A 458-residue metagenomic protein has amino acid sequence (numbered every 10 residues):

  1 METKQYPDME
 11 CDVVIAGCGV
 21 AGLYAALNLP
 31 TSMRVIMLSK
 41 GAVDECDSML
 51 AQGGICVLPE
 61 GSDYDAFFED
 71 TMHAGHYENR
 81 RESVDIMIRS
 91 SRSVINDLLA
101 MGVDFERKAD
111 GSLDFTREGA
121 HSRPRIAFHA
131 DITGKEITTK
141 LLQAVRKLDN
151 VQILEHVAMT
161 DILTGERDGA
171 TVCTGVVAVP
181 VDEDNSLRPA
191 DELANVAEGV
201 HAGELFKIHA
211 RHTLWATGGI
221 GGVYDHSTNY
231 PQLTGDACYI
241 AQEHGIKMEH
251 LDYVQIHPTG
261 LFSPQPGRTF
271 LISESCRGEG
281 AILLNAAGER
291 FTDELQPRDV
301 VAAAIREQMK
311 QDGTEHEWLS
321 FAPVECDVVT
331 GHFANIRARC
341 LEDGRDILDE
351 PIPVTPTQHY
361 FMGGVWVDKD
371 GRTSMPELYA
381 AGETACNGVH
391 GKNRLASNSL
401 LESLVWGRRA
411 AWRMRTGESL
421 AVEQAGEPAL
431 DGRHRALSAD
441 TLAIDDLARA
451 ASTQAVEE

Functional and structural regions predicted by a protein language model:
M1-Q5, M9-C11, V20, N28 (+11 more regions): Glycine- and aromatic-enriched mobile tails/lids
D8-C11, P189, H201-H212, S374-E377: Core beta-strand elements of the Rossmann-like FAD/NAD(P) dinucleotide-binding domain in flavoenzyme oxidoreductases
V13-M37: N-terminal Rossmann-like FAD-binding beta1-loop-alpha1 element of flavoenzymes
V14-A16, I208-G218, A380: Short hydrophobic core segments
G41-M72, H76, Q255-P258, P266-F270: Conserved N-terminal glycine-rich FAD pyrophosphate-binding loop of Rossmann-like flavoproteins
V43, I240, I246-I352, R413-S419 (+1 more regions): An anion/pyrophosphate-binding glycine-rich loop and adjacent beta-alpha core in soluble alpha-beta enzymes
A100-L187, G203-E204, H209, A216 (+2 more regions): Conserved redox-cofactor binding core of oxidoreductases
H212-P266, F270, N398-W406: Glycine-rich loop(s) and the adjacent beta-strand/alpha-helix scaffold that form part
